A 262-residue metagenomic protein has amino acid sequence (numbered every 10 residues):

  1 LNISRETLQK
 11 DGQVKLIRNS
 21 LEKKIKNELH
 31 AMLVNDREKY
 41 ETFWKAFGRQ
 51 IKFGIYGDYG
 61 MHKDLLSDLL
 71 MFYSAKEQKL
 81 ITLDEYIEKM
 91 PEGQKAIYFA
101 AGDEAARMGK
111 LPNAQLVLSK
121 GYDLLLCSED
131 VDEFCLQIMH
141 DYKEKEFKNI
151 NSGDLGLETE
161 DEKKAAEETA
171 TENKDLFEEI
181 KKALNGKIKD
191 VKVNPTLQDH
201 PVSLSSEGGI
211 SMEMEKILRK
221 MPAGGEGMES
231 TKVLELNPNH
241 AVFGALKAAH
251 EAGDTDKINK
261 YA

Functional and structural regions predicted by a protein language model:
L1-A262: Conserved GHKL (Bergerat-fold) ATPase module
